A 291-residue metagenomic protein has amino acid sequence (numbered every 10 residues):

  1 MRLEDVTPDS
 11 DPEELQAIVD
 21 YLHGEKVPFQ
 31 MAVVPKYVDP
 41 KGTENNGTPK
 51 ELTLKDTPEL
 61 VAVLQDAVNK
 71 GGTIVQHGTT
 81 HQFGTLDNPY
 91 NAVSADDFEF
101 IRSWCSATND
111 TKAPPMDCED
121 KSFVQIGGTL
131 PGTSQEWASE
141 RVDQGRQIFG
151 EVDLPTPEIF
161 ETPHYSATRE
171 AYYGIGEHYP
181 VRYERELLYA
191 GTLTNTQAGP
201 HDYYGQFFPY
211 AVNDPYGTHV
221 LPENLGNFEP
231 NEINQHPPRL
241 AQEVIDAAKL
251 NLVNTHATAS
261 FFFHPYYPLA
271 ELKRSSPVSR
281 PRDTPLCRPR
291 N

Functional and structural regions predicted by a protein language model:
M1-T7, P12, E136-I159, P222-R290: Catalytic grooves of carbohydrate-active enzymes
V6-E14, K36-G42, P49-P58, Q82-G84 (+4 more regions): Acidic-and-aromatic substrate-binding clefts and catalytic sites of carbohydrate-active enzymes
E13, D20, G24-P40, A62 (+3 more regions): C-terminal domain-boundary segment and adjacent tail
V19, H23, Q65-V68, R146 (+1 more regions): A structural alpha-helix within SAM-dependent methyltransferase catalytic domains
P28, A32-E170, P222-G226, T258-F261: Metal-dependent polysaccharide deacetylase catalytic core of the NodB/CE4 family, i.e., the active-site-bearing domain
G72, T218, T284: Short, conserved active-site loop motifs that form the nucleotide-linked donor/cofactor pocket
Y173: Active-site phosphate/pyrophosphate- and oxyanion-stabilizing loops and adjacent acidic/basic residues in soluble
G176-N234, R288-R290: His/Asp/Glu-enriched short active-site or ligand-binding loop at hydrolase and phosphoryl-transfer sites
